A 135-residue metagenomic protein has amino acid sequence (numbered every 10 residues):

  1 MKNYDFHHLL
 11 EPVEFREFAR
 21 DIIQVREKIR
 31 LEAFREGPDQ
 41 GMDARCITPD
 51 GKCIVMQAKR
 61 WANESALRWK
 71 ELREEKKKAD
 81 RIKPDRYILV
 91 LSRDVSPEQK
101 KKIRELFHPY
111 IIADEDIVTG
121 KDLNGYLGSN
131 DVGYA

Functional and structural regions predicted by a protein language model:
M1-A135: Mixed-charge (Asp/Glu-Lys/Arg
